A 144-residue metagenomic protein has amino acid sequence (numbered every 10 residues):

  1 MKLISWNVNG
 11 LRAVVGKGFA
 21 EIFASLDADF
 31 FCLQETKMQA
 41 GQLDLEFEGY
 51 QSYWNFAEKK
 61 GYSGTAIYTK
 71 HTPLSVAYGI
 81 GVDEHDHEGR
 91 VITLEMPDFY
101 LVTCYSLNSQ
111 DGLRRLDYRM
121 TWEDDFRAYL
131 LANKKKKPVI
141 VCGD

Functional and structural regions predicted by a protein language model:
M1-F47, A57, Y62: N-terminal, active-site-proximal structural segment of metallo-dependent hydrolase catalytic domains
M1-N9, D98-Q110, C142: Active-site-proximal beta-strand elements of phosphoester/diester hydrolases
N7-A13, G79-V82, D117-M120: Short, flexible loop segments at the rims of nucleotide/cofactor-binding pockets, characterized by
K37, L43-S109: Structured beta-strand-rich core segments of catalytic domains in phosphoester-bond hydrolases
D111-R115: Glycine/threonine-rich flexible loop motifs
L116-K136: A long, amphipathic alpha-helix that forms part of the scaffold/cap immediately adjacent to metal-dependent active
K137-D144: Acidic/histidine-rich, metal-coordinating catalytic segments
